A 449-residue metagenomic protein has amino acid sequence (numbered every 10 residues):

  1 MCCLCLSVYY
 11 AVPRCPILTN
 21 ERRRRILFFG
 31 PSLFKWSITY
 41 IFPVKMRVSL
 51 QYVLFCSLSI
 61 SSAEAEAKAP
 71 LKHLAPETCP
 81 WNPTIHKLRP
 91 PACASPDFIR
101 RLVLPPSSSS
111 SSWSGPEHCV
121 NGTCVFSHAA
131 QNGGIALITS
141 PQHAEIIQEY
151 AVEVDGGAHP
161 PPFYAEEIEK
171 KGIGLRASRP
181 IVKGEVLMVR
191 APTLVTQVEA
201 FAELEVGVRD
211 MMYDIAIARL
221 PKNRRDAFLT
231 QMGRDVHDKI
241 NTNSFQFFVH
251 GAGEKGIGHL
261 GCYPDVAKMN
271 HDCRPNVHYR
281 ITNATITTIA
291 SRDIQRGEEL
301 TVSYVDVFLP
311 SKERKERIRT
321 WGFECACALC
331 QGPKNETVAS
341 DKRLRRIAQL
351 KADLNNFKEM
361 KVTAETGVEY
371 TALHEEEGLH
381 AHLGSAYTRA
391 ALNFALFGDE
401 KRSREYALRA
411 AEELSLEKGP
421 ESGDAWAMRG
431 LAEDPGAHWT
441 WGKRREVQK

Functional and structural regions predicted by a protein language model:
C2-C3, G30, F34-K183, K401-K449: Accessory low-complexity/Zn-finger-associated flanking regions of SET/PR-domain chromatin methyltransferases
C2-C5, C15: Cysteine-centered motifs
V8-V12, E21, V44: Acidic, Ala/Val/Gly-enriched low-complexity intrinsically disordered segments
Y9, I85, I99, V125 (+4 more regions): Secreted/processed peptides and extracellular or luminal domains of membrane proteins
L18-N20, L27, T39-F42, S61 (+2 more regions): Residues marking helix boundaries in flexible regions
T139-R179, K183-V206, A267-A290: Conserved AWS/pre-SET-to-SET junction and N-terminal core of the SET lysine methyltransferase domain, specifically
E185-R274, T320, A326-L329: Catalytic cores of histone-lysine modification enzymes
L260-E405, E412, W426-R429: C-terminal SET catalytic tail plus cysteine-rich post-SET Zn-binding segment of SAM-dependent SET-domain
